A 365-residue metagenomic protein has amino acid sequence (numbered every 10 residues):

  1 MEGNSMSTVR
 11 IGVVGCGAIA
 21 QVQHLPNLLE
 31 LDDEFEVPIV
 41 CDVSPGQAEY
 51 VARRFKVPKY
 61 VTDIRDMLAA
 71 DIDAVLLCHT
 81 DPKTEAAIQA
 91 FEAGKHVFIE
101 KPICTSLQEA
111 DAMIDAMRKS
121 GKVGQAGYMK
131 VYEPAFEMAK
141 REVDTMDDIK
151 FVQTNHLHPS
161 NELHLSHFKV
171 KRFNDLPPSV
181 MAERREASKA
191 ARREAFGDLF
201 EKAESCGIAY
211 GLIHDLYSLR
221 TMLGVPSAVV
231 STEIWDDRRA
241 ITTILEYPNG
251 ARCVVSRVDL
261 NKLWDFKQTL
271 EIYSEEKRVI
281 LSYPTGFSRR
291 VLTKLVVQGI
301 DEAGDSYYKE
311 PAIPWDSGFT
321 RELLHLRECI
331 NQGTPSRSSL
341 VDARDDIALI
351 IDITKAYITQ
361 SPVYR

Functional and structural regions predicted by a protein language model:
E2-F55: N-terminal Rossmann-like dinucleotide-binding module
E2-N4, A74-L76, K122, P248 (+1 more regions): C-terminal helix-rich "cap/oligomerization" subdomain common to oxidoreductases
F35-I39, D73-V75, G124, C206: Short active-site oxyanion
F55-A116: Beta-loop-alpha module in the N-terminal Rossmann-like domain of NAD(P)-dependent dehydrogenases, especially those
T105-M181: A contiguous active-site-proximal alpha/beta segment in oxidoreductase catalytic domains
Y132-Q153, S166-K169, R192-K202, I208-E233 (+2 more regions): Oxidoreductase and adenylate-handling cofactor-binding alpha/beta cores
K171-D175, S179-L199, E271-S338, V363: C-terminal glycine/acidic-rich active-site capping loop/insertion
L199-F287, D316-T334, I351, Y364: Contiguous beta-strand/loop segments that form the cofactor/metal-binding neighborhood of enzyme cores
